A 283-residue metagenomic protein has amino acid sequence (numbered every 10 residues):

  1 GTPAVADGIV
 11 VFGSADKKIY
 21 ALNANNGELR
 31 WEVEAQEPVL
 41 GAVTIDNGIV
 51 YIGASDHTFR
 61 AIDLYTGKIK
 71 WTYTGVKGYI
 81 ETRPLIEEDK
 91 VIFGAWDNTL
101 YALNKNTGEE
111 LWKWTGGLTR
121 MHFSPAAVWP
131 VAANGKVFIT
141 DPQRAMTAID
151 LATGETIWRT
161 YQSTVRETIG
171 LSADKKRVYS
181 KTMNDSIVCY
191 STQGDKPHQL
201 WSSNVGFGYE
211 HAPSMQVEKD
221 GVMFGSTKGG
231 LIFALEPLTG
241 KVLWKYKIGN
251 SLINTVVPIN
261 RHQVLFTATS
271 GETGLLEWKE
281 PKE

Functional and structural regions predicted by a protein language model:
G1-A6, L29-D46, S55, I69-E88 (+7 more regions): Extracytoplasmic beta-rich repeat domains
V10, E32, T192: Predominantly soluble domains enriched in secretory-pathway, periplasmic, or organellar proteins
V10, V50, V91, V137 (+3 more regions): Hydrophobic beta-strand positions that form the internal "hydrophobic ladder" of WD40/Gbeta-like beta-propeller blades
G13, G53, G94, T140 (+3 more regions): Residue-level marker for isolated small/hydroxyl-bearing positions within beta-strands of beta-sheet-rich domains
D16-K18, D56-T58, D97-T99, R144 (+3 more regions): Short coil/turn segments within WD40 beta-propeller repeats
N23-N26, D63-G67, N104-G108, D150-T153 (+3 more regions): Short loop/turn segments that connect beta-strands within beta-propeller blades
G229-A234, K241-W244: C-terminal structured "cap/appendage" subdomains that terminate the fold
